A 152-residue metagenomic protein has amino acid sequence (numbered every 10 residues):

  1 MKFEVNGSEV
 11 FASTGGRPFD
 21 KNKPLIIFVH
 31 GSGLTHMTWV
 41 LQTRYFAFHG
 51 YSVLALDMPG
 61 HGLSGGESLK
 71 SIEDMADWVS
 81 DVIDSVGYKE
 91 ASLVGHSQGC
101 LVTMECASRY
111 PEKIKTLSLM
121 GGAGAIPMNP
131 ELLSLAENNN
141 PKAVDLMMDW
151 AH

Functional and structural regions predicted by a protein language model:
F3-G15, V40-F48, S52-Q98: Active-site loop/oxyanion-hole signature of alpha/beta-hydrolase fold enzymes
N22-G31: Short beta-strand element of the alpha/beta-hydrolase
G31-L34, S97: Active-site glycine-rich loops that stabilize anionic/oxyanionic intermediates across multiple enzyme folds
G33, M58-G62, G124: Alpha/beta-hydrolase active-site loop signature
K70-E73, R109, L133-E137: Short, hinge-like loop/turn segments at secondary-structure boundaries
S85-P127: Conserved hydrolase catalytic core segment
S118-H152: Helix-rich cap/lid subdomain of alpha/beta-hydrolase
